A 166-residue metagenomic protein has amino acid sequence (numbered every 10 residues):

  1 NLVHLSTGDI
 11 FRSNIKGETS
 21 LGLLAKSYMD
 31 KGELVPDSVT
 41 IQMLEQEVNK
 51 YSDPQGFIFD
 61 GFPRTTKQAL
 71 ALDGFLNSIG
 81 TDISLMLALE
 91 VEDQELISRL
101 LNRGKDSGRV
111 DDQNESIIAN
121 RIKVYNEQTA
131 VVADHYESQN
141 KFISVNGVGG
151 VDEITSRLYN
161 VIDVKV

Functional and structural regions predicted by a protein language model:
L2, I79-L85, E137-F142: Short glycine-/polar-rich loops that comprise or flank the Walker A/P-loop and associated switch/sensor motifs
V3-S78, D106: ATP-dependent small-molecule kinase phosphotransfer cores that center on conserved nucleotide phosphate-binding segments
G8, L44, I58, L87 (+3 more regions): Residue-level signature of catalytic and energy-coupling elements of molecular machines, predominantly ATP/GTP-dependent
D9-R12, P63-K67, V91-I97, G150-D152: Conserved nucleotide-binding/hydrolysis micro-motifs of P-loop NTPases
L21-G22, I41, A69, I97 (+3 more regions): A general structural signal for well-ordered alpha-helical segments in protein cores
S27-Y28, G74-Q128: A glycine- and Lys/Arg-enriched "phosphate-lid" helix/loop adjacent to the NTP-binding pocket of small-molecule kinases
S38, F62, L89, E115 (+1 more regions): Conserved phosphate/pyrophosphate-binding and hydrolysis machinery centered on Walker-type P-loop NTPases, extending
K123-V166: NTP-dependent small-molecule kinase module
